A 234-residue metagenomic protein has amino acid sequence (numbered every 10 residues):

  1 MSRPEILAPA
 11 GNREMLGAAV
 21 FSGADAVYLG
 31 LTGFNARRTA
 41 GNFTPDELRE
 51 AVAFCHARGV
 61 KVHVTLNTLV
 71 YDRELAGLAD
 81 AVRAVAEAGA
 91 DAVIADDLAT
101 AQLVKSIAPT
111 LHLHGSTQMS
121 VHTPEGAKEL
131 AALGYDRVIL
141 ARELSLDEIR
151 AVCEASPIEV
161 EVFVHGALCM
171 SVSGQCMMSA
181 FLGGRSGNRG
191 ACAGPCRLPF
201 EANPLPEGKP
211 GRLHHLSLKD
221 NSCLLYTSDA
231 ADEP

Functional and structural regions predicted by a protein language model:
E5-A26: N-terminal basic/disordered segments at the start of proteins
I6-P9, V27-L29, V62-L66, V93-A95 (+3 more regions): Hydrophobic faces of well-ordered beta-strands that scaffold small-molecule active sites in alpha/beta enzyme cores
A19, D97, L130, V162: Conserved, mostly hydrophobic/aromatic
Y28-E47, L66-R73: Glycine-rich, proline-tolerant flexible connector loops at the mouths of alpha/beta enzymes
T39-R49, L98-I107, E143-A155: Active-site-adjacent beta->alpha loops and helix N-cap segments on the catalytic face of soluble alpha/beta enzymes
V60, T65-E129: N-terminal active-site wall of soluble small-molecule enzyme domains
V138, E143-L144, S156-L225: Flexible C-terminal active-site loop/helix
Y226-P234: Single conserved hydrophobic/aromatic residue that forms the stacking wall/gate of nucleotide- or nucleobase-binding
